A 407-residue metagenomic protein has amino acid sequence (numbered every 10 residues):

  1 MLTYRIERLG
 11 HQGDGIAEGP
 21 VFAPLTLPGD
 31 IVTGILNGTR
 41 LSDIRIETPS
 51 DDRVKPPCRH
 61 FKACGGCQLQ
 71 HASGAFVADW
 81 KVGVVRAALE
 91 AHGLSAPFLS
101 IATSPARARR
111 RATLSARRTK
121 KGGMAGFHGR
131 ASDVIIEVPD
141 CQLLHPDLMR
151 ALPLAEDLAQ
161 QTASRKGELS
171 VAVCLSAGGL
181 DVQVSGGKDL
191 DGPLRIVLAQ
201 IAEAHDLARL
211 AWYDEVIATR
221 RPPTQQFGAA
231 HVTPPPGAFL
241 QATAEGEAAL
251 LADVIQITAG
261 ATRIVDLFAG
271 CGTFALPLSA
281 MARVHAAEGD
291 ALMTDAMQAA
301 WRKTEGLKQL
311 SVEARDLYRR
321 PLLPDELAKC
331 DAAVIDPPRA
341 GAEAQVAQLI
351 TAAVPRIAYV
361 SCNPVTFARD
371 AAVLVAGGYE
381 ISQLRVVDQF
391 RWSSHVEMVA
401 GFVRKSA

Functional and structural regions predicted by a protein language model:
M1-H60, E313: Terminal RNA-binding accessory module
L2-H11, D189-A407: Rossmann-like S-adenosyl-L-methionine
I35-N37, S115-T119, C174-S176, V403-K405: Short beta-strand micro-motifs enriched in acidic
I44-K55, K62-E168: Extended interfacial segments that mediate partner engagement and assembly in macromolecular machines
A106-R110, G178, S394-H395: A short, glycine/Asx- and small/polar-enriched loop/turn that sits immediately N-terminal to a beta-strand
A151, A155-T219: N-terminal auxiliary segments of SAM/dcSAM-dependent transferases
